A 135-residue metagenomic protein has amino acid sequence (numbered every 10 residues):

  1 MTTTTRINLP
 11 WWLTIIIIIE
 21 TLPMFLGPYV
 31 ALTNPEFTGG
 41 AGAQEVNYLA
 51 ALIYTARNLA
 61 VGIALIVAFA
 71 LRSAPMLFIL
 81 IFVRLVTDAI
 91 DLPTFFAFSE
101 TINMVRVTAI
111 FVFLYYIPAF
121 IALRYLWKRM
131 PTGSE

Functional and structural regions predicted by a protein language model:
M1-T21: Cytosolic juxtamembrane helix and N-cap/initiation of the first transmembrane helix
I17, A41-N58, T108: A loop-to-helix transmembrane entry motif
I19-F37: Transmembrane alpha-helix/helix-exit interface in multi-pass inner-membrane proteins
L22, L26-G27, Y48-F69, F82-D88: Core segments of alpha-helical transmembrane spans in multipass integral membrane proteins
F37-N47, F69-L77: Short juxtamembrane and helix-loop transition motifs at transmembrane-helix boundaries in membrane proteins
R57, F78-T94, V112-P118: Hydrophobic alpha-helical membrane segments
L71, L92-T108, Y125-R129: Membrane-helix boundary connector in multi-pass membrane proteins
L114-E135: Membrane-water interface at the C-terminal end of transmembrane alpha helices
